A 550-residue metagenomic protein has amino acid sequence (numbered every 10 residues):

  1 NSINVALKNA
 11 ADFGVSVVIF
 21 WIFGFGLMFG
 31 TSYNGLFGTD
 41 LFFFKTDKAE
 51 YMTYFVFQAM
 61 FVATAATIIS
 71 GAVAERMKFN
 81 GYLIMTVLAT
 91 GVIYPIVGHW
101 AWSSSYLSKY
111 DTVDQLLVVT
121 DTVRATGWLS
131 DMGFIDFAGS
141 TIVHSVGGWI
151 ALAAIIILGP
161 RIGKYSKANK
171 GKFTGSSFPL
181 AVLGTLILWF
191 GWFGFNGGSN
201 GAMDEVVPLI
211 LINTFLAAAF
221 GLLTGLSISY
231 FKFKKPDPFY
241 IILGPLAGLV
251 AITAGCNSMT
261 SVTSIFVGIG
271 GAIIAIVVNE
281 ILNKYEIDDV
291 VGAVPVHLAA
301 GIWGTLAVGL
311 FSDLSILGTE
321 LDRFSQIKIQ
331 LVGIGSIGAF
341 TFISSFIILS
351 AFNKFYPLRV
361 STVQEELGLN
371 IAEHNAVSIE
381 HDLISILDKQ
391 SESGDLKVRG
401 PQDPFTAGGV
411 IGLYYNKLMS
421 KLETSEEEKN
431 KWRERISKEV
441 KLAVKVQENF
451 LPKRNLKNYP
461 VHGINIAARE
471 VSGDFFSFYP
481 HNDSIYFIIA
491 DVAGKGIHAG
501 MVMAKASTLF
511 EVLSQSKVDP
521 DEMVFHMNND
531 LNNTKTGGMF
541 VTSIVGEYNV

Functional and structural regions predicted by a protein language model:
N1-Q390, L396-F405, I411-Y414, L418: Hydrophobic alpha-helical transmembrane bundles of multi-pass membrane proteins
S227-I228, L282, M419, L451 (+2 more regions): Hydrophobic residues within well-ordered, non-membrane alpha-helices that form the packing/core of soluble catalytic
S385-Q390, L396-P404, S425-V550: … and, occasionally, acidic/histidine-rich disordered N-termini of signaling adaptors
